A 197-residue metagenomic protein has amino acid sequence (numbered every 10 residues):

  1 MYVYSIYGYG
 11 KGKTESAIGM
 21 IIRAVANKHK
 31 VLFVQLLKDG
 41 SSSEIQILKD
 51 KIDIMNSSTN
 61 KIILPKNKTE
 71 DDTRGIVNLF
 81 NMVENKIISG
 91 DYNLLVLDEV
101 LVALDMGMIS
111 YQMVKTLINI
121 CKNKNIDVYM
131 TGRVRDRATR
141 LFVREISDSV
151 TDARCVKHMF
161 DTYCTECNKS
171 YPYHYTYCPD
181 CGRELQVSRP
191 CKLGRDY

Functional and structural regions predicted by a protein language model:
Y2-K86: Conserved P-loop
Y2-S5, N93-L94, D127-Y129: Residue-level preference for the first positions of well-ordered beta-strands
I54-N56, M130, T151-D152, V187: Structural signal for conserved beta-strand scaffold positions within catalytic alpha/beta enzyme cores
I62-I63, K86-D91, V100-D161: Replace "adjacent to P-loop NTPase cores in ATP/GTP-dependent enzymes" with "adjacent to NTP-binding cores
D152, P172-T176, Q186, D196: Short functional micro-motifs and their immediate structural scaffolds
M159-S170: Short, charged low-complexity linear segments at domain edges
Y163, Y177, P190: The −1 position to Zn-ligating cysteines in a subset of zinc-ribbon hairpins
N168-Y171, G182, K192-R195: Cys/His-coordinated zinc-binding microdomains
